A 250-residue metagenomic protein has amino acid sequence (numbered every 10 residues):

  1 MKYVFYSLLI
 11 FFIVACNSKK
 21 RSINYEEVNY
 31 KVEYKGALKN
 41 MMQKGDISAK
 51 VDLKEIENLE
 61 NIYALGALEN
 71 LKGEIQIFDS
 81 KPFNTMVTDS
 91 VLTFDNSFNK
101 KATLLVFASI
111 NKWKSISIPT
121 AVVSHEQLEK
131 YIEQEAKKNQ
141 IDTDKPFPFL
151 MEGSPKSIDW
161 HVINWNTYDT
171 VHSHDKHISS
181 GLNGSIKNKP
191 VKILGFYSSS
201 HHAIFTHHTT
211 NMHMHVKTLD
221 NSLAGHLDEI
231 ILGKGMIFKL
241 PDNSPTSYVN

Functional and structural regions predicted by a protein language model:
K2-L9: Sec-dependent signal peptide recognition, specifically the positively charged N-region followed immediately by
F12-A15: C-terminal motif of bacterial Sec signal peptides marking the signal peptidase cleavage site
N17-K19: Bacterial signal peptide processing site
D46-L104: N-terminal low-complexity or amphipathic/hydrophobic leaders
N84-F147: Contiguous hydrophobic, core-forming segments of folded domains
A121-E126, Y131-L182: Mid-length scaffold segments of soluble, non-membrane domains
T167-D220: Short, hydrophobic/π-rich interface segment
H215-N250: C-terminal structured interaction module
